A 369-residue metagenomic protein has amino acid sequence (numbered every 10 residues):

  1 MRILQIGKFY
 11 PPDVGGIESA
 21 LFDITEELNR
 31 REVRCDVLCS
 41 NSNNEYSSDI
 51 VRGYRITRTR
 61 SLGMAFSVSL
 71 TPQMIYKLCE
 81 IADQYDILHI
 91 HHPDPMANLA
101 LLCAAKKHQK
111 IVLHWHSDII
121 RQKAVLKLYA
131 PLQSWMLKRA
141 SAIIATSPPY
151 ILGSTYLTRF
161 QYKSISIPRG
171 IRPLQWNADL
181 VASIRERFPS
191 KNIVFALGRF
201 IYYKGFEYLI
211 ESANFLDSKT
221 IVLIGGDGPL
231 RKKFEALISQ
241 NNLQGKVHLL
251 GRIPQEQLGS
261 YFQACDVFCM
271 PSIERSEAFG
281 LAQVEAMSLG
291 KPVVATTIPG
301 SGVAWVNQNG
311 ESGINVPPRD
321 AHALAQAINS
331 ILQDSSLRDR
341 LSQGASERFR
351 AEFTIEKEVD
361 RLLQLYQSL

Functional and structural regions predicted by a protein language model:
L4, S183-D217, L223: Conserved donor-binding/catalytic core segment of Leloir-type glycosyltransferases
L137, R252-I253, S260-C265: Short alpha-helical donor nucleotide-sugar binding micro-motif in glycosyltransferases
K138-A178: A short, active-site helix/loop in glycosyltransferases that binds the activated sugar's phosphate group
K233-I253: Nucleotide-activated donor-binding/catalytic signature segment of Leloir-type glycosyltransferases, i.e., the conserved
Q263-A278, K291: Acidic donor-binding loop of glycosyltransferase active sites
P292-T297: Short hydrophobic beta-strand element within catalytic cores of glycosyltransferases and related nucleotide-activated
Q308-A321, S330-S336: Conserved acidic donor-binding segment of nucleotide-sugar-dependent glycosyltransferases
A323, S330, L337-E352, E358-Q364: A short, well-ordered alpha-helix in the C-terminal region of glycosyltransferases
